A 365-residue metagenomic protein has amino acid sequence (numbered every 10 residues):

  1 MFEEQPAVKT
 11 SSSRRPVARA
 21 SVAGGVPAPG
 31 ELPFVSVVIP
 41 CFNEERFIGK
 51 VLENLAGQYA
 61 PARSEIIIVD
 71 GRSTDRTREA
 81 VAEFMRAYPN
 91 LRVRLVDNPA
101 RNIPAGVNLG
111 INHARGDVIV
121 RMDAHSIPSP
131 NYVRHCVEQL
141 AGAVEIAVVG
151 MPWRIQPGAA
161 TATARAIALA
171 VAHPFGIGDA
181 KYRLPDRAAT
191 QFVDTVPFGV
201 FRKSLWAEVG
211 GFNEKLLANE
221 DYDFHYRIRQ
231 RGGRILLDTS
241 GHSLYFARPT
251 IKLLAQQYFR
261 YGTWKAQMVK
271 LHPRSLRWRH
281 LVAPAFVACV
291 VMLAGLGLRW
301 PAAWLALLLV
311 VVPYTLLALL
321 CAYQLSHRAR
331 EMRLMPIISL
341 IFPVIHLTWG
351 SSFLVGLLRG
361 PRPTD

Functional and structural regions predicted by a protein language model:
P33-S36, E65, D223: Cell-envelope/extracellular polymer assembly enzymes that use nucleotide-activated donors
E53-R63: Short, acidic, metal-binding catalytic loop of nucleotide-sugar glycosyltransferases
N54, D70-E79, A100, D123-I127: A conserved acidic beta->alpha catalytic loop
N98-A114, H135: Glycine-rich, basic loop-to-helix element that forms the pyrophosphate-binding segment of sugar-nucleotide handling
I119: Short aromatic/hydrophobic "clamp" motif used to bind/position activated sugar donors
N131-R165, L169, H242, F246: Conserved donor NDP-sugar-binding/catalytic core segment of glycosyltransferases
P157, N213-L276: Catalytic donor/gating beta->alpha subdomain of glycosyltransferases that bind UDP-sugars
F286-R362: Membrane-embedded multi-pass helical conduit in multi-pass membrane proteins, especially envelope-biosynthetic
